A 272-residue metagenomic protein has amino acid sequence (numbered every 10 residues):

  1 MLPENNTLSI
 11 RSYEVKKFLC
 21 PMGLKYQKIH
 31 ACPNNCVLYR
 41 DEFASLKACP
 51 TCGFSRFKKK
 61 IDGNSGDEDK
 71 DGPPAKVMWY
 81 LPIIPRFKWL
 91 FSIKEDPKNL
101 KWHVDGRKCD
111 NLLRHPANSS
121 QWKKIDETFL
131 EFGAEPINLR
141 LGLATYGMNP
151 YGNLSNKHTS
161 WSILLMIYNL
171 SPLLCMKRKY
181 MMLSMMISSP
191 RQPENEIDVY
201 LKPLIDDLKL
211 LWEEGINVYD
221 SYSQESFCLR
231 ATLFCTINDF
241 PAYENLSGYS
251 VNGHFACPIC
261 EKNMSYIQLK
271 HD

Functional and structural regions predicted by a protein language model:
M1-I10: Amphipathic alpha-helical blocks
S9-D272: Domain-level cores of phosphate- or acyl-group-handling catalytic modules
